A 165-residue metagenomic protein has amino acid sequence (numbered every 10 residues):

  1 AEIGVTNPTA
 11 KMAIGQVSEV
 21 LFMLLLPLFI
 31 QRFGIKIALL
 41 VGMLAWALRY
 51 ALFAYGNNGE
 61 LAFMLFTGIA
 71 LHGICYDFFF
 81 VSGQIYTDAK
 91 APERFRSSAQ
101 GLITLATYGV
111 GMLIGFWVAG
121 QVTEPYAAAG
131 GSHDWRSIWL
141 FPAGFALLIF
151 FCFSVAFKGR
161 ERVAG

Functional and structural regions predicted by a protein language model:
E2-V20, F63-M64, R136-L140: Loop-to-transmembrane helix entry
V5-T6, A91-T104: Loop-to-transmembrane helix entry/capping segments in MFS-fold secondary transporters and related SLC/MFSD carriers
L21-I35, T123-E124: Helix-to-loop junctions at the C-terminal end of transmembrane segments in multipass secondary transporters
L44-N58: C-terminal ends and interior cores of transmembrane alpha-helices in multi-pass membrane transporters/permeases
A54-G68: Helix-loop junctions at membrane interfaces in 12-TM secondary transporters
F78-P92: Intracellular juxtamembrane helix-capping segments at the cytosolic ends of symmetry-related transmembrane helices
Q121-A146: A membrane-interface helix-boundary motif in multi-pass transporters
L140-G165: Multi-pass alpha-helical transporter architecture, strongest for 12-TM Major Facilitator/SLC carriers used
